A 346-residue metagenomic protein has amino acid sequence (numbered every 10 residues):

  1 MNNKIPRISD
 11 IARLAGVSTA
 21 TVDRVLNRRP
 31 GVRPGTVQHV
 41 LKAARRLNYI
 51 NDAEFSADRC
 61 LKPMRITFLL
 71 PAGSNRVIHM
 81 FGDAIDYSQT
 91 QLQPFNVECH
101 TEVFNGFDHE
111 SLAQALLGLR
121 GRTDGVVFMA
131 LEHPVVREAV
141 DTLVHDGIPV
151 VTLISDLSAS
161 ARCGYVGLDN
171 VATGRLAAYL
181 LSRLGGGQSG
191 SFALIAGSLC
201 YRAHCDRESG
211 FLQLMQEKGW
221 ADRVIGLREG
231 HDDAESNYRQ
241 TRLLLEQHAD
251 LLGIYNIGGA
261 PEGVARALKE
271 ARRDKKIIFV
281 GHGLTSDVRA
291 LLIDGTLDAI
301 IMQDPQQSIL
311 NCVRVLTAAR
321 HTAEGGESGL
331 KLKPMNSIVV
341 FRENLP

Functional and structural regions predicted by a protein language model:
M1-S56: N-terminal helix-turn-helix DNA-binding module of bacterial transcription factors
A43, M215, D304-P346: Hinge/cleft segment of the Venus flytrap/periplasmic-binding protein
N51-Q114: Amphipathic helical "hinge" segments at domain boundaries
P71-I78, H100-S111, E132, G167-R175 (+5 more regions): Hinge/beta->alpha junction and helix N-cap segments in small-molecule ligand-binding domains
Q91-F95, D146, M215-D222, Q247 (+1 more regions): Short helix-capping segments at alpha-helix termini
G125-V144, F211, E229-S286: Hydrophobic alpha-helical
V135-A172, T285-I293: Flexible loop/hinge segments that line or gate small-molecule binding clefts
L157-S182, I195, D294-Q306: Short beta-strand elements at the ligand-binding edges of bilobed clamshell
